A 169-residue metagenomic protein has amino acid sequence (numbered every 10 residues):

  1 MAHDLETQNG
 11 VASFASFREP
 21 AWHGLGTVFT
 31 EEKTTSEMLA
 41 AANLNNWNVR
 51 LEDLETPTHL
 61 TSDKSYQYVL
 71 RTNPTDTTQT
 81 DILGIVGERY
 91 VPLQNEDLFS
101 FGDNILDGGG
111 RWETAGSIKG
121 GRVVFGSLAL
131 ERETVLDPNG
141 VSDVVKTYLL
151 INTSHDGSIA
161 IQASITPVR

Functional and structural regions predicted by a protein language model:
M1-F101, E133: Feature for intrinsically disordered/low-complexity regulatory segments and propeptides
E96, S100-R169: Intrinsic disorder/low-complexity polar-acidic segments
